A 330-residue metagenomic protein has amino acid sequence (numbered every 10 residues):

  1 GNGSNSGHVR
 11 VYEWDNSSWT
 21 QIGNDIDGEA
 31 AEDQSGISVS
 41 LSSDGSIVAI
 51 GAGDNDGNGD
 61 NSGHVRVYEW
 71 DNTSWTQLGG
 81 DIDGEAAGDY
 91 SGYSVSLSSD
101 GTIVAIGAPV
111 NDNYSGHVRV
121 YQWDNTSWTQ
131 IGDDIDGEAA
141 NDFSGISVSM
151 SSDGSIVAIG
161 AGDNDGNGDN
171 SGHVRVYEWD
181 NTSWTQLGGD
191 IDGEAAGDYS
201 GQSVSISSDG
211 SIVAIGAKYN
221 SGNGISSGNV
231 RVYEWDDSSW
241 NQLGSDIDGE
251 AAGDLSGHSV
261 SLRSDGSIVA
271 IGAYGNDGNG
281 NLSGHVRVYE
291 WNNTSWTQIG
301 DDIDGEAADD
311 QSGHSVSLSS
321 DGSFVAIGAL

Functional and structural regions predicted by a protein language model:
G1-L330: Conserved beta-strand/short-helix segments that make up beta-rich extracellular adhesion/recognition modules
